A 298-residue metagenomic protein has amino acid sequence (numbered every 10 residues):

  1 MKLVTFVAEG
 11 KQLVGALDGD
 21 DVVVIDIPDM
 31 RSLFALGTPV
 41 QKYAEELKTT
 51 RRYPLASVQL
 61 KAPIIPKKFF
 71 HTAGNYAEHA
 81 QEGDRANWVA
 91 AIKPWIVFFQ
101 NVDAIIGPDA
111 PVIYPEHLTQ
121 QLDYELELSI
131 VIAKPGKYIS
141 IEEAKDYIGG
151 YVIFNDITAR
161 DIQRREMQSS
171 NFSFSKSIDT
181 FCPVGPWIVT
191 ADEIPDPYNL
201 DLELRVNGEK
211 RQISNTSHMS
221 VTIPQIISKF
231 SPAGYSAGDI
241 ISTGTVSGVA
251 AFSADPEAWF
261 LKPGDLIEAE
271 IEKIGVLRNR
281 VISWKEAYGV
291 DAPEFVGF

Functional and structural regions predicted by a protein language model:
M1-W95, L266-E268, K285-G289, E294-F298: N-terminal non-catalytic cap/leader segment that marks the start of a structured domain
V4, Q59-K61, R85-W88, I113-L122 (+3 more regions): A generic local secondary-structure boundary/capping motif
A8-G10, L17-D21, I132-P135, V206-G208 (+1 more regions): Short acidic-glycine loop/turn motifs at beta-strand connectors
Q59, H79, I113, R160-F298: Catalytic-pocket segment enriched in acidic/His residues
A62, K68, A90, Q120-L122 (+2 more regions): Residue "hotspots" at secondary-structure boundaries inside conserved domains
W88-P108, Y124, K262-E272: Structural signature of FAD isoalloxazine-binding scaffolds in flavoprotein oxidoreductases
D103, G107-R160: Non-heme Fe(II) oxygenase catalytic core, chiefly the N-lobe of the double-stranded beta-helix
